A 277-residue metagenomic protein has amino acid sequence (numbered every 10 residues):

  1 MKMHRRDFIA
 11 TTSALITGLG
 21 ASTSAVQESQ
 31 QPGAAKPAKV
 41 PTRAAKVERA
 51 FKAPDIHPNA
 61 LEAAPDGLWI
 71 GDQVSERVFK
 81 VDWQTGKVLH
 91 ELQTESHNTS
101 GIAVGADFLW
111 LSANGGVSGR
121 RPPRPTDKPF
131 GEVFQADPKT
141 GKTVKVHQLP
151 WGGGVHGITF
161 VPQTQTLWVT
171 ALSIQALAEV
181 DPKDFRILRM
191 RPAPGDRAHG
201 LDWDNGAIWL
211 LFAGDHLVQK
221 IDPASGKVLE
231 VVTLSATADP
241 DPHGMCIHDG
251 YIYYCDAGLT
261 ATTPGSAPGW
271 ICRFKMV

Functional and structural regions predicted by a protein language model:
M1-I16: N-terminal secretory signal peptides and thylakoid transit peptides that target proteins across membranes
A35-P54: A short helix->beta-strand "capping" segment at the edge of beta-propeller domains
K46-F51, K87-L92, K142-Q148, R186-R191 (+1 more regions): A short beta-strand motif characteristic of beta-propeller blades
A53-A64, E95-A106, A113-G116, P150-Q163 (+2 more regions): Beta-rich, blade/repeat-based domains predominating in secreted/periplasmic proteins but also intracellular
I70-S75, L111-D127, L167-S173, L210-H216 (+1 more regions): Conserved beta-strand positions in repeat-built beta-propeller and related beta-rich domains
R77-F79, G131-F134, A176-A178, L217-Q219 (+1 more regions): A short loop-to-beta-strand structural motif that recurs across blades of beta-propeller domains
D82-T85, D137-G141, D181-F185, D222-G226 (+1 more regions): Short loop/turn segments that connect beta-strands within beta-propeller blades
C246-V277: Blade-level signature of beta-propeller repeat domains, shared across WD40, Kelch, NHL, RCC1 and BNR/Asp-box propellers
